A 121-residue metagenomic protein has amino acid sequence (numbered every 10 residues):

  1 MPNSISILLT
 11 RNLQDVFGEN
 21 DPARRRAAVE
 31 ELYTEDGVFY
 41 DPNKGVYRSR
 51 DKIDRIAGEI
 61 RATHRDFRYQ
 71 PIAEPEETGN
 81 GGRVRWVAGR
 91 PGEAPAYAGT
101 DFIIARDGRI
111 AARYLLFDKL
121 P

Functional and structural regions predicted by a protein language model:
P2-E35: Short acidic-aromatic low-complexity motifs
S4, D54, I60-P121: A beta-strand edge to alpha-helix "cap/lid" segment located at domain peripheries
L9, L13, Y33, I53 (+2 more regions): Hydrophobic alpha-helical core bundles mediating ligand binding, dimerization, or RNAP-core interactions
D15, E19, N43, T100: Short, flexible active-site loop motifs that bind/organize anionic cofactors or intermediates
D21, R48-S49, P95: Secondary-structure boundary/capping motif
R26-T78: A solvent-exposed, acidic/Ser-Thr-rich amphipathic alpha-helical stretch
